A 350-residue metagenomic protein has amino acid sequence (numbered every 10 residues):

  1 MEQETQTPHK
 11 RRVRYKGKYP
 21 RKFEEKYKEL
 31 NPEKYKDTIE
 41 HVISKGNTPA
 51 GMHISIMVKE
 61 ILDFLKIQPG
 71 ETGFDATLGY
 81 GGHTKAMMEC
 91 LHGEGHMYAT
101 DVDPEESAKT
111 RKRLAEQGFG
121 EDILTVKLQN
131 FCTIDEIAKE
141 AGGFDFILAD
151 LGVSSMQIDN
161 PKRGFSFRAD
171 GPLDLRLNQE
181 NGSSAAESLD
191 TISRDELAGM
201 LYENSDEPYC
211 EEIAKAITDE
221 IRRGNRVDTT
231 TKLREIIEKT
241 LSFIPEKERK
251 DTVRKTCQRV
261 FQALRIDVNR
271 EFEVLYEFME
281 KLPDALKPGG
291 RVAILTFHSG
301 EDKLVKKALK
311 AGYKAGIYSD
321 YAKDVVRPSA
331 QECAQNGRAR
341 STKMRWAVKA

Functional and structural regions predicted by a protein language model:
M1-A350: S-adenosyl-L-methionine-dependent methyltransferase catalytic core, i.e., the SAM/SAH-binding region
